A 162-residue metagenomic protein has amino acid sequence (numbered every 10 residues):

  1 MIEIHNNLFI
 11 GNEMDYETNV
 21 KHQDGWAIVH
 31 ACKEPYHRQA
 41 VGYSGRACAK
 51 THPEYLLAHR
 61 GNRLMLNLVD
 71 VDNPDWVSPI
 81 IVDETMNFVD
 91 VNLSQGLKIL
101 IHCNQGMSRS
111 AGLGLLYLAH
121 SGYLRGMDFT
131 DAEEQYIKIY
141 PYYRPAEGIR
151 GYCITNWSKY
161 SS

Functional and structural regions predicted by a protein language model:
I2-K98, A119-T155: Cysteine-based protein phosphatase catalytic domain of the PTP/DSP
G96-L115: A phosphate-binding catalytic loop at a beta-strand-loop-alpha-helix junction that coordinates phosphoryl groups
W157-S162: C-terminal domain-closing interface element
